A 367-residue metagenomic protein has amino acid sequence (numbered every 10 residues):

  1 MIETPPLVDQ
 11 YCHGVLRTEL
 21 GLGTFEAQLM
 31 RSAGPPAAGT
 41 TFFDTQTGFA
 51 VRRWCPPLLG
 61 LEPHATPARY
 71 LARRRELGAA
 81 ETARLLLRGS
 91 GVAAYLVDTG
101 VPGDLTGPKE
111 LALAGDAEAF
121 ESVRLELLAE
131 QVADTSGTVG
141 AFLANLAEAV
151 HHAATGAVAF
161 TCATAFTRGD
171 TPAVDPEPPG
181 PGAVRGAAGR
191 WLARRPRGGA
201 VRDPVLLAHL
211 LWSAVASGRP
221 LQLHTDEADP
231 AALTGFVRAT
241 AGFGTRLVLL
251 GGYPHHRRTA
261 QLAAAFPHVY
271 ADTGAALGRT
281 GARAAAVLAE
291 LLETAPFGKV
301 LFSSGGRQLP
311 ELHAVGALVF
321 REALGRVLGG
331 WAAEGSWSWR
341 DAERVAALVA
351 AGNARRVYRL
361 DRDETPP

Functional and structural regions predicted by a protein language model:
M1-Q10, L16-L61, A68-R73, F297-K299 (+1 more regions): Mid-to-C-terminal alpha-helical segments outside catalytic/metal-binding sites
Y11, Y95, F160, A271 (+2 more regions): Divalent metal-coordination and catalytic microenvironments
C12, G100, T225, G305-G306: Active-site metal-binding loops of divalent metal-dependent hydrolases
T24-G115, E121, L143-T155: Alpha-helical scaffold segments that flank or form the walls of functional sites
P67-Y70, A129-S136, V269-L277: Short, basic, glycine/proline-bearing loop/turn elements
L86-P220: Active-site gating/metal-coordination segments in enzymes
A193-S303, N353: Catalytic pocket-lining loop regions of alpha/beta-barrel enzymes, especially the amidohydrolase/enolase/GH5 lineages
L309-H313: Short active-site-adjacent structural elements
